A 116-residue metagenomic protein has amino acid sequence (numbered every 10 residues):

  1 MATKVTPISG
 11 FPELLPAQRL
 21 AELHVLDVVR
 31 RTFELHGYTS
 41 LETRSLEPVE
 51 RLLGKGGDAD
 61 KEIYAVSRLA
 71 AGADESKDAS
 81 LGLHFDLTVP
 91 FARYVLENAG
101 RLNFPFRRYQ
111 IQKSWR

Functional and structural regions predicted by a protein language model:
M1-R116: TRNA-recognition modules of translation machinery and tRNA-sensing kinases, especially anticodon-binding
